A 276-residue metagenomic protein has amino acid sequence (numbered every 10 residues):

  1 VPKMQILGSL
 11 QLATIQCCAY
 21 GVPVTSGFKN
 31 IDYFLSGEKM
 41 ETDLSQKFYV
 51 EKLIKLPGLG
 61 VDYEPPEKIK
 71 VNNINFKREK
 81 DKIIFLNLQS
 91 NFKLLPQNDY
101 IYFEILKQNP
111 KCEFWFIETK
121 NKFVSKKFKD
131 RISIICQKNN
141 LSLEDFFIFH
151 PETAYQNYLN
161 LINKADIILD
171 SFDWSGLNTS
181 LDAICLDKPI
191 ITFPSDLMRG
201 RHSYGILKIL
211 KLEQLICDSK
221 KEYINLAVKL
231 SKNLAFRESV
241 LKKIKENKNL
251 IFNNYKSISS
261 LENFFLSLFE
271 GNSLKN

Functional and structural regions predicted by a protein language model:
V1-C17, G21-S26, K164, Q214-D218 (+2 more regions): Repeat-solenoid scaffold signature
K3-L7, Y100-E104, T179-D182: A short acidic, amphipathic alpha-helical/loop segment
K3-Q5, T25-I31, D43-F48, N178-T179 (+2 more regions): Short, charged, surface-exposed secondary-structure boundary motifs
L10-I74: Active-site-proximal region of nucleotide-activated glycan assembly enzymes, centered on histidine/acidic-rich loops
G58-A154, N163, S267: Conserved catalytic-core segment of nucleotide-activated headgroup transferases in glycan assembly
Q89-N91, K120, K127-I135, P151 (+1 more regions): C-terminal amphipathic helix plus adjacent low-complexity, charged tail appended to glycosyltransferase catalytic
I162-N163, I167, S171-F252: Catalytic binding pocket for nucleotide-activated donors in carbohydrate/polymer assembly enzymes
